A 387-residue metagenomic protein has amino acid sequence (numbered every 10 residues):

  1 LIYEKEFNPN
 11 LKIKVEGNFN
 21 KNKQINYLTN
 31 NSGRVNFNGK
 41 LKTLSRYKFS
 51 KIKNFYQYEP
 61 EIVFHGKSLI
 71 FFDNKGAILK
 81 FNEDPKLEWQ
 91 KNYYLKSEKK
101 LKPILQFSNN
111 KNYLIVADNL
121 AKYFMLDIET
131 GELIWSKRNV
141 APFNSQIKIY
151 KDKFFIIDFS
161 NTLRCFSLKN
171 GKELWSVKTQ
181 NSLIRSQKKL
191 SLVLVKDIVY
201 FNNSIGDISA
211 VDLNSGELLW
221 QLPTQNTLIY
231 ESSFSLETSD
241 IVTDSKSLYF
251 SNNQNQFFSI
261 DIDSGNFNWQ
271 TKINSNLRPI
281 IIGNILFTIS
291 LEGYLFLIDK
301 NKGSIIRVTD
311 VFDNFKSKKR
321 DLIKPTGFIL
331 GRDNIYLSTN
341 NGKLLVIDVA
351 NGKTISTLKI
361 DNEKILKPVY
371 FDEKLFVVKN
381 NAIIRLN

Functional and structural regions predicted by a protein language model:
L1-E4, L11-S45: Blade/loop signatures of beta-propeller domains
K21, T43-V63, E88-S108, L133-K151 (+5 more regions): Extracytoplasmic beta-rich repeat domains
Y27, F72, A117, I157 (+5 more regions): Residue-level marker for isolated small/hydroxyl-bearing positions within beta-strands of beta-sheet-rich domains
K75, D84, L120, S160 (+5 more regions): Surface-exposed loop/turn positions within WD40 beta-propeller blades
N82-K86, D127-G131, S167-G171, D212-G216 (+4 more regions): Short loop/turn segments that connect beta-strands within beta-propeller blades
I281-I282, T288-I298, S304, V308-I347: Loop/turn-rich, solvent-exposed surfaces of beta-rich toroidal or solenoidal domains
